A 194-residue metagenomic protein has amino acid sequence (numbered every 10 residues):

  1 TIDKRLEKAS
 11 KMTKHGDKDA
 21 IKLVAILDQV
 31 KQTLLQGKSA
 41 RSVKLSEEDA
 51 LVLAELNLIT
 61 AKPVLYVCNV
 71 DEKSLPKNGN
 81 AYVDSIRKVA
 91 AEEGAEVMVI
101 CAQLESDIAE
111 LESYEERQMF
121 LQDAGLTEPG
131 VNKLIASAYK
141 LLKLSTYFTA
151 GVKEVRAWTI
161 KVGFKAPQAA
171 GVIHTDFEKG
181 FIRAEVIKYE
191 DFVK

Functional and structural regions predicted by a protein language model:
K4-K194: C-terminal-of-GTPase-core extension/linker across diverse P-loop GTPases
